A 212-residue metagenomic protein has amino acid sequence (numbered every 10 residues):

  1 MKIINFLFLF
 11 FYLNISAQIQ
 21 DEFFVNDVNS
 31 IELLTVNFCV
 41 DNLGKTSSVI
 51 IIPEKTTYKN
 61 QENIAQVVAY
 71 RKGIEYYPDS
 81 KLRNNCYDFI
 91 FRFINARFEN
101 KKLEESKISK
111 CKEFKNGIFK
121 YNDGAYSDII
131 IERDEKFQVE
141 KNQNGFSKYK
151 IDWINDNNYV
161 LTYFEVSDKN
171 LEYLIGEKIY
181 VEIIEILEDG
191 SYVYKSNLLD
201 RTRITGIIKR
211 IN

Functional and structural regions predicted by a protein language model:
M1-F24: Bacterial Sec-dependent N-terminal signal peptides
I3, G124, V166: Histidine- and/or cysteine-centered catalytic micro-motif in compact active-site loops
Q18-I118, D134-E135, V160, F164-I207 (+1 more regions): Charge-biased low-complexity segments
G124, D156, E188-D189: Short strand-connecting beta-turns/loops that link adjacent beta-strands
G124-Y126, N144, L199-R201: Glycine-centered tight beta-turn/hairpin loop motif at sheet-sheet or coil-to-beta transitions
S127-N155: N-terminal glycine/threonine-rich, aromatic-flanked beta-hairpin/loop signature
